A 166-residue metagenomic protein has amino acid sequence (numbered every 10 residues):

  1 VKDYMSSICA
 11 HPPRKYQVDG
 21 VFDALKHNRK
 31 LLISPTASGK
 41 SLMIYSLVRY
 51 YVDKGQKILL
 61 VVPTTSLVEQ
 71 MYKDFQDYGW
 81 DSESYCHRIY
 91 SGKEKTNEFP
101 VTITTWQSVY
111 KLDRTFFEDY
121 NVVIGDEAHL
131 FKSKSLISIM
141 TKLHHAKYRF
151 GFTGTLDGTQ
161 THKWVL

Functional and structural regions predicted by a protein language model:
V1-I33: Conserved pre-motif I regulatory segment
P13, L60-V61: Conserved SAM-binding loop
H27-Y50: Walker A/P-loop
G55-Q56, E83-Y85, Y120, H145-Y148: Short glycine-/polar-rich loops that comprise or flank the Walker A/P-loop and associated switch/sensor motifs
I58, T65-G92: Conserved helix-turn-beta segment of the N-terminal RecA-like "Helicase ATP-binding" lobe in SF1/SF2 helicases
T65-L67, E94, S108-Y110, H129-L130 (+1 more regions): Conserved nucleotide-binding/hydrolysis micro-motifs of P-loop NTPases
S91-V122, S133-S138: Conserved helix/coil segment N-terminal to the catalytic DExD/H
N121-V122, H129-L166: Post-DEXD/H (motif II) to motif III coupling segment of the RecA-like Helicase ATP-binding lobe
